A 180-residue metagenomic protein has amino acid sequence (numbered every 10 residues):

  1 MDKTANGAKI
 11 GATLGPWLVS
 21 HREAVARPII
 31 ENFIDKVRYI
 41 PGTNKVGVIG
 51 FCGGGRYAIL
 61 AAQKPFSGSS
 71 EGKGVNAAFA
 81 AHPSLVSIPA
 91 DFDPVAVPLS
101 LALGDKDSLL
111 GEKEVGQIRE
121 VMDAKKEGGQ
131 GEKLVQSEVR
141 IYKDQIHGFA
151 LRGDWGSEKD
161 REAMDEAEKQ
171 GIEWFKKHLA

Functional and structural regions predicted by a protein language model:
M1-A180: N-terminal cap/leader regions of alpha/beta-hydrolase-fold enzymes, predominantly small-molecule hydrolases
